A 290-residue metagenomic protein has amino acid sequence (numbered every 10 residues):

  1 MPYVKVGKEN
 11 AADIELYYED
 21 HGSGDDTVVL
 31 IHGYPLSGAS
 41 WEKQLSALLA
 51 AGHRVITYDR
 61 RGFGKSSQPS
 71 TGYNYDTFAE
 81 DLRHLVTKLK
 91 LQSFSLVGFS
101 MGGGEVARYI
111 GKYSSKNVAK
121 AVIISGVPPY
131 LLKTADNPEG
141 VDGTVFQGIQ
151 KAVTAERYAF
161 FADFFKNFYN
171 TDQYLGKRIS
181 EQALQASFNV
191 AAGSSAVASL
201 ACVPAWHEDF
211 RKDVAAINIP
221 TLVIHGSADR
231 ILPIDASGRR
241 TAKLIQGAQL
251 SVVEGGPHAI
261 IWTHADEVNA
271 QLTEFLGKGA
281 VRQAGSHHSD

Functional and structural regions predicted by a protein language model:
M1-V29, A50-H53, L91-Q92, T273 (+1 more regions): Alpha/beta-hydrolase fold catalytic core
E9-T71, L85: Conserved HGGG/HGGXW glycine-rich cap/lid loop of the alpha/beta-hydrolase fold
T77-F94: Conserved acidic catalytic loop of the alpha/beta-hydrolase fold
A107-K112, K116-A155: Flexible "cap/lid" loop of the alpha/beta hydrolase fold
L132-V141, A152-A215: Conserved alpha/beta-hydrolase catalytic His-Asp/Glu region
I217, V223-H225, D229: Short beta-strand/loop motif that positions the catalytic acidic residue of the alpha/beta-hydrolase fold
R230-A236: Conserved alpha/beta-hydrolase "acid-adjacent" motif
Q246-D290: Catalytic active-site module of serine/aspartate enzymes centered on a nucleophile-bearing elbow/loop
